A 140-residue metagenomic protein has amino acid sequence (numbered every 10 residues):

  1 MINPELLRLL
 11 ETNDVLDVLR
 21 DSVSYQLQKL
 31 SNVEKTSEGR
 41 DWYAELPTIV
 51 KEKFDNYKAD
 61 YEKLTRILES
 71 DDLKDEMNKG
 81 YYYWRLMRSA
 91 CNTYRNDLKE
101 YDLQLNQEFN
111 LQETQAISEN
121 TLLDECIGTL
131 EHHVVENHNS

Functional and structural regions predicted by a protein language model:
M1-S140: Positively charged, low-complexity terminal tracts and the immediately adjacent first secondary-structure elements
